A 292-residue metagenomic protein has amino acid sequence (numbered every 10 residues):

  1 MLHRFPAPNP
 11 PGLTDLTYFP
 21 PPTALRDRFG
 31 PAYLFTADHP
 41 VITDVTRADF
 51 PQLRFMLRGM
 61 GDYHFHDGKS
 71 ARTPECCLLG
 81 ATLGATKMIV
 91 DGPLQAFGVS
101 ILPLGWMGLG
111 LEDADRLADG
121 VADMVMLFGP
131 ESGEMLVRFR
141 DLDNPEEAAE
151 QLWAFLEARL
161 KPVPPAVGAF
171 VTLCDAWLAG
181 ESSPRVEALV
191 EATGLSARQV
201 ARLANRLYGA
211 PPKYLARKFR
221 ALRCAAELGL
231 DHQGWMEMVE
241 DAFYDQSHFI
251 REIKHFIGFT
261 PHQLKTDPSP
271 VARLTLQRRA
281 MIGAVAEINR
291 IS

Functional and structural regions predicted by a protein language model:
M1-A197, A210-P212, G229, G234-S247 (+1 more regions): Alpha-helical bundle regulatory/interaction domains
A201, N205, G209-R220, A225 (+3 more regions): Basic, alpha-helical helix-turn-helix
